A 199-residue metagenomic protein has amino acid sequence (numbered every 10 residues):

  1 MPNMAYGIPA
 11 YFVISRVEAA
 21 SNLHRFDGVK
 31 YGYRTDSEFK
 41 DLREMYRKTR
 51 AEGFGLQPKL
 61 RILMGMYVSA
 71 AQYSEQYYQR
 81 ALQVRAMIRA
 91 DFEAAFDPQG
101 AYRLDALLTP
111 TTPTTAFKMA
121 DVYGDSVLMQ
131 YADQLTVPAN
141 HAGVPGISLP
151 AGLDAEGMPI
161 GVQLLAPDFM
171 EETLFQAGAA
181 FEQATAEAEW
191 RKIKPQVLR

Functional and structural regions predicted by a protein language model:
M1-R25, V29, L153: Gly/Ser-rich, acidic/histidine-flanked active-site/gating loops
M4-G7, A70-S74, T115-K118, A155-E156: Flexible loop/turn segments at secondary-structure boundaries
P9-Y11, D36-R43, Q76, R80 (+1 more regions): Short, surface-exposed loop/helix-turn segments at secondary-structure junctions that function as lids/hinges flanking
S15, T111, A142: Glycine-rich, N-terminal phosphate-binding loop of Rossmann-like dinucleotide-binding domains
R25, K30-G32, K59-E93, R103 (+1 more regions): Structural helix-boundary/capping segments
R34-I62: Glycine-rich phosphate/pyrophosphate-binding loop and adjacent beta-alpha nucleotide/cofactor-binding cores
Q134, A139-N140: CN hydrolase (nitrilase-like) catalytic-core segments centered on the catalytic cysteine and neighboring Lys/Glu
